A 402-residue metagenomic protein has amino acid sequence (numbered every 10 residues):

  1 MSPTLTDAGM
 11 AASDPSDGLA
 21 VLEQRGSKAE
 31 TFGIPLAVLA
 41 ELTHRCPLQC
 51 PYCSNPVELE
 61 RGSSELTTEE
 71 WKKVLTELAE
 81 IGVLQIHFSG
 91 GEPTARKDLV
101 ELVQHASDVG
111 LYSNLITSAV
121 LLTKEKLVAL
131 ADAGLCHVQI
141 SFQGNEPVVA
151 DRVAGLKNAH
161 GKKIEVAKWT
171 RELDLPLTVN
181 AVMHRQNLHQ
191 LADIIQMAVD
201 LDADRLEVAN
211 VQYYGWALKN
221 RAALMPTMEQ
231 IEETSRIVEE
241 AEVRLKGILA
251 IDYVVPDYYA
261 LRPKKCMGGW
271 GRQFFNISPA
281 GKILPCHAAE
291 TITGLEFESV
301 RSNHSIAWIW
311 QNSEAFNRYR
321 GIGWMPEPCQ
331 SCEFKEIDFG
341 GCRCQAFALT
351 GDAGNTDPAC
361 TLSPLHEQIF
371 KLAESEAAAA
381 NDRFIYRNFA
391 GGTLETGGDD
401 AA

Functional and structural regions predicted by a protein language model:
M1-M10, L66, Y112, V128 (+4 more regions): Radical SAM enzyme [4Fe-4S]-AdoMet core and its adjacent flexible, acidic and glycine-rich loops/tails across
S2-A133, H137: Conserved alpha-helical substructure of the radical SAM core
E30, K264-M267, F274, Y319-G323: Short Gly/Pro-enriched turn/cap motifs at secondary-structure boundaries
C46, C50-C53, C266, C286 (+4 more regions): Short cysteine clusters
N55-S64, E290-L295, K335-F370: Iron-sulfur (Fe-S) cluster-binding segments and ferredoxin-like electron-carrier domains, especially [2Fe-2S]
T68-K72, R96, T123-E125, P147 (+4 more regions): Structural motif corresponding to alpha-helix initiation and N-cap regions
E77-G90, D357-A402: Short Fe-S-cluster ligation motifs
T227-A260, A288-F334, D338-G340, L349 (+3 more regions): C-terminal accessory region of radical SAM enzymes
